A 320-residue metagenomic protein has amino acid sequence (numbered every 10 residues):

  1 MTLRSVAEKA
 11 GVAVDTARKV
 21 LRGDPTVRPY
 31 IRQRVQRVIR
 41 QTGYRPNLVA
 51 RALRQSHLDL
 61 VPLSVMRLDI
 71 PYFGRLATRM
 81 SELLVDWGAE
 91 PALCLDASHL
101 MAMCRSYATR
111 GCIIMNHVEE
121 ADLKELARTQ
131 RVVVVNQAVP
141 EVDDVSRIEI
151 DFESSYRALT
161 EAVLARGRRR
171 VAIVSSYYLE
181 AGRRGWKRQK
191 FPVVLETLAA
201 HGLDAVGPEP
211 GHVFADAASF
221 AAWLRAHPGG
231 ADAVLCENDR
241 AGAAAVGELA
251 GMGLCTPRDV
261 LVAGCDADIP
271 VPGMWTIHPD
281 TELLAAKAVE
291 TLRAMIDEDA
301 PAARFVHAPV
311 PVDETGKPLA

Functional and structural regions predicted by a protein language model:
M1-S56, A320: N-terminal helix-turn-helix DNA-binding module of bacterial transcription factors
T16-R18, L53-L68, R170-E180: Short beta-strand segments enriched in small/hydrophobic residues
D59-E161, G229: Alpha-helical recognition/docking segments in bacterial nutrient-uptake and carbohydrate-utilization systems
P62, A108-M115, A172-S175, P228-N238 (+1 more regions): Periplasmic-binding protein-like
E82-L95, F191-D216: Short beta-strand elements in bilobed, periplasmic/extracellular small-molecule ligand-binding domains
S146-V174, D216-L224, P279-D299: Hydrophobic alpha-helical segments within soluble ligand-binding/sensing domains
R157-L203, A300-L319: An alpha-beta-alpha
A222-A320: Flexible loop/turn connectors
